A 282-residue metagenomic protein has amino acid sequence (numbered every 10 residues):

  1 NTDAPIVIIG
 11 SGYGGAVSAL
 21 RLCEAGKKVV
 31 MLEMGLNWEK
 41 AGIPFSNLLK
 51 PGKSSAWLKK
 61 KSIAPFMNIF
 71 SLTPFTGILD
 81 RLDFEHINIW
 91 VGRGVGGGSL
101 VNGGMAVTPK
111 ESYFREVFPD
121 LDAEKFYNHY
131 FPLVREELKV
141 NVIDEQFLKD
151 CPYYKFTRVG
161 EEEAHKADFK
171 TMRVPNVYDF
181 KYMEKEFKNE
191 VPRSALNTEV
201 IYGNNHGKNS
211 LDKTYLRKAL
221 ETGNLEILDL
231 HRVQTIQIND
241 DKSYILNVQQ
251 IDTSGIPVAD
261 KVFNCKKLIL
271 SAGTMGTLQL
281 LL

Functional and structural regions predicted by a protein language model:
N1-V117, L121-A123, L270, G276: N-terminal glycine-rich phosphate/pyrophosphate-binding loop and immediately adjacent elements
I9, L32, V174, L228-L230 (+3 more regions): Generic beta-strand/beta-sheet core signal
L20, E24, E221, L282: Short, well-ordered alpha-helices that flank and scaffold nucleotide-derived cofactor binding pockets
A25-K28, G223-L225, K266: Loop/turn elements at helix/coil->beta-strand transitions in domains of secreted/extracellular proteins
P44-L48, E186-A195, K242-I245: Short low-complexity, flexible loop/linker segments enriched in glycine and/or proline with clustered acidic
S55-W57, D120-R232: Conserved redox-cofactor binding core of oxidoreductases
T235-F263, L268: Conserved beta-strand-loop-beta-strand element in the redox core of flavoprotein oxidoreductases
K261, L270-L282: Mid-domain catalytic core of redox enzymes that form a hydrophobic substrate pocket/lid adjacent to a catalytic redox
